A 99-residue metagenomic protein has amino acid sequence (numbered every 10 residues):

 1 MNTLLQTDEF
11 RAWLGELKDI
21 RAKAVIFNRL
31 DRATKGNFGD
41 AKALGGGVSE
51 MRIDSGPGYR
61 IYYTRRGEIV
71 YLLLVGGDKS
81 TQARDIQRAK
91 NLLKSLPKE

Functional and structural regions predicted by a protein language model:
M1-D31: Solvent-exposed, charged helical/coil patches that constitute nucleic-acid or partner-interaction surfaces
T3-L4, A12, K23, F38 (+2 more regions): Enriched for short, Lys/Arg-rich terminal
K18, T34, P97-E99: Secondary-structure transition/hinge residues
K18-R21, G46, V70-Y71: Amphipathic alpha-helical interaction segments
F27-S55: A short, surface-exposed loop/turn module that caps and links secondary-structure elements
